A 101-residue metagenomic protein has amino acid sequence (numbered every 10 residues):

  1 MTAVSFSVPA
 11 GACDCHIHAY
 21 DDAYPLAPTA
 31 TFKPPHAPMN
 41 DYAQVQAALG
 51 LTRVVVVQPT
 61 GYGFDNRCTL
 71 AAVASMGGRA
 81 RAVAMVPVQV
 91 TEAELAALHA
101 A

Functional and structural regions predicted by a protein language model:
M1-A101: Helix-coil boundary/capping segments in enzymes
